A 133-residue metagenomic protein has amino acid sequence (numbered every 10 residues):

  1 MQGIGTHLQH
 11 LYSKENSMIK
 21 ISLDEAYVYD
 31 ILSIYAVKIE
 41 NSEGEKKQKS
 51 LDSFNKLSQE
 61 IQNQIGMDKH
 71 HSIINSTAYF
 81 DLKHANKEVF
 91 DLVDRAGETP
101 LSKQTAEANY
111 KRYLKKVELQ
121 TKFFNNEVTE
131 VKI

Functional and structural regions predicted by a protein language model:
M1-H10: Short, positively charged low-complexity motifs
L11-I133: Anionic, Ser/Thr-rich low-complexity intrinsically disordered regions
